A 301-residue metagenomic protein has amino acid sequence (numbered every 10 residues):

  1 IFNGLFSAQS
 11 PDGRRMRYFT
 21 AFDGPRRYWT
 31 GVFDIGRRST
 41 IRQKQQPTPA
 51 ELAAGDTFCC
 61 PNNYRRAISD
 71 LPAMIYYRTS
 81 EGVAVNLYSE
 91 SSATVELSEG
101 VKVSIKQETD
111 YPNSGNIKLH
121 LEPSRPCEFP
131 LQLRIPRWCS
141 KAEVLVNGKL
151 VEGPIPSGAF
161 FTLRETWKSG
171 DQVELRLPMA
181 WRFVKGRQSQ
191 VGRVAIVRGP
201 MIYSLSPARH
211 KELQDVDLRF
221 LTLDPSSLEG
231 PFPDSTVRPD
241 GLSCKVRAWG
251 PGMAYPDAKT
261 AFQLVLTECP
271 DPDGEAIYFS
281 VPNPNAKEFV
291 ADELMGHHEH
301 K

Functional and structural regions predicted by a protein language model:
F2-H120, P156, E165, R176-K301: C-terminal beta-rich recognition modules with glycine/proline-rich loops and embedded aromatic residues
L119-C127: Extracellular and analogous surface-interaction loops
P126-V146: Beta-strand-rich binding/interaction modules
I135-R137, G148, W167, M179: A short beta-strand motif that forms part of the nucleic acid-binding face of small beta-barrel RNA-binding folds
V144-E152, G199: Short strand-turn-strand beta-turns centered on an Asx-Gly dipeptide
F160-T162: Short, surface-exposed beta-strand/beta-hairpin micro-motifs centered on an aromatic residue
